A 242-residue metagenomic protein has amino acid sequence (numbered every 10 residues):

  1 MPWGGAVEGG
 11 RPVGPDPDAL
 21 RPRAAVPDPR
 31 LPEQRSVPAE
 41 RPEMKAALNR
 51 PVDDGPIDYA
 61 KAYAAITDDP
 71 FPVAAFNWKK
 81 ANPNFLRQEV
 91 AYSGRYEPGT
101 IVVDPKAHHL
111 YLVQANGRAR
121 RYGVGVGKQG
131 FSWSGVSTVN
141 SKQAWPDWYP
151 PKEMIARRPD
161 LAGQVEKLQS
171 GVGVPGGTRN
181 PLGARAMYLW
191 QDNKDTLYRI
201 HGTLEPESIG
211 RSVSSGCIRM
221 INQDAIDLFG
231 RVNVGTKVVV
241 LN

Functional and structural regions predicted by a protein language model:
M1-I218, N222-N242: N-terminal pre-domains immediately preceding structured catalytic cores
